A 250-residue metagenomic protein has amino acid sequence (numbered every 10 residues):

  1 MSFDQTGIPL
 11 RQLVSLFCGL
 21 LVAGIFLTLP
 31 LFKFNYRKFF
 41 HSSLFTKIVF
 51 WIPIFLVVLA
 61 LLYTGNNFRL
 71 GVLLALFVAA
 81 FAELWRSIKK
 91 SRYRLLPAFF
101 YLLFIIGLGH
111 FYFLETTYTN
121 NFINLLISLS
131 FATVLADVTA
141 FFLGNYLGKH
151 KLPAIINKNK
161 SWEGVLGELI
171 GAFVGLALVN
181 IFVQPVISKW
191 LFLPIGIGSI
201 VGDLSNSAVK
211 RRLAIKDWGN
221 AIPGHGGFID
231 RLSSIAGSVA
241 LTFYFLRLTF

Functional and structural regions predicted by a protein language model:
S2-P194: Membrane-embedded alpha-helical bundles of polytopic integral membrane proteins
F50, R86, A140, N206-V209 (+1 more regions): Hydrophobic side chains within alpha-helical segments
Y93-L103, G202-K210, K216: Alpha-helical transmembrane segments and their immediate juxtamembrane interface regions
L135-N145, I200-R211: Short helical (or helix-break) motifs at transmembrane helix termini and adjacent helical loops in multi-pass membrane
L166-G167, G202, I229-G237: Membrane-embedded alpha-helical segments of transport systems, primarily multispan ion/solute transporters
R212-I235: Interfacial loop-to-transmembrane junctions
S238-T242: Hydrophobic cores of alpha-helical transmembrane segments in multi-pass inner/ER membrane proteins, independent
F243-F250: Juxtamembrane boundary at the C-terminal end of a transmembrane helix
